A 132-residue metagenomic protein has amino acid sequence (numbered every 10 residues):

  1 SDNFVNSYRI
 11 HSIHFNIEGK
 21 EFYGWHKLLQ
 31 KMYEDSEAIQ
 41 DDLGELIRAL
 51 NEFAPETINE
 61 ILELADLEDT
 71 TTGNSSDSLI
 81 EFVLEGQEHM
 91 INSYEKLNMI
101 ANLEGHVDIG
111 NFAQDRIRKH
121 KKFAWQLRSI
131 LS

Functional and structural regions predicted by a protein language model:
D2-N6, M32, V83-M90, R116: Amphipathic alpha-helix face/heptad-repeat signature
V5-K31, S93-D108: Helix-loop segments that flank and shape redox-cofactor active sites
S7, H14, Q40, G44-I47 (+3 more regions): A structural signal for well-ordered alpha-helices, especially hydrophobic packing surfaces of coiled-coils
I10-I13, I17-K20, L43-L46, L50 (+4 more regions): Hydrophobic stripe of amphipathic alpha-helices that form coiled-coil interfaces
E21-E60, I130: Conserved alpha-helical segments that form or flank metal/cofactor-binding pockets of metalloenzymes
Y23-G24, L28-K31, A54-T71, I109-K119: Charge-rich, acidic-biased intrinsically disordered regions
E45-L46, L62-Q114: Acidic/histidine-rich alpha-helical segments that form the ligand environment of transition-metal centers
